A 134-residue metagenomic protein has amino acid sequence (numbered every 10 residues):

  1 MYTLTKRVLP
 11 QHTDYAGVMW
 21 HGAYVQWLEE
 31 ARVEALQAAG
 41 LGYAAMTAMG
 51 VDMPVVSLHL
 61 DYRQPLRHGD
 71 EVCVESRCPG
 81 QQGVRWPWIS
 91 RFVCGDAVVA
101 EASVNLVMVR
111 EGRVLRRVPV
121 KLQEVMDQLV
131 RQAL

Functional and structural regions predicted by a protein language model:
M1-Q37: Catalytic strand-loop segment that frames the active site of acyl-thioester-processing enzymes
Y2-L4, Q37, R67-H68, P79-L134: HotDog/MaoC-like acyl-thioester-processing domains
T5-L9, D61, N105: Generic structural detector for well-ordered beta-strands
T13, M46, P65: Short glycine- and Lys/Arg-enriched binding-loop motifs that mark or flank ligand-binding interfaces
Y24-W27, P54, N105: Residue-level recognition of specific faces of alpha-helices
A38-A44: Short, surface-exposed acidic-centric catalytic microdomains
M46-M53: Short, basic/aromatic beta-hairpin or loop at an interaction surface
V55-E71, R77-G83: Active-site beta-strand->loop segment that positions catalytic residues and contacts the acyl thioester
